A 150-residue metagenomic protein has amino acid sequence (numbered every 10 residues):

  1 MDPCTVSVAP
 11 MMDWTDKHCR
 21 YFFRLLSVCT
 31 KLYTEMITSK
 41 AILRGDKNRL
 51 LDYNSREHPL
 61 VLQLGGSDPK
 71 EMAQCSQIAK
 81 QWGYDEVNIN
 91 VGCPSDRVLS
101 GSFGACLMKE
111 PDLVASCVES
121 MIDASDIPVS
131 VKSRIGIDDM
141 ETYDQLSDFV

Functional and structural regions predicted by a protein language model:
M1, M11-M12, M36, M72 (+3 more regions): Detector for methionine-enriched segments
D2-T5, K40-P59, C93, V98-G101 (+1 more regions): N-terminal small/glycine-rich loop or linker at the start of catalytic domains across soluble metabolic enzymes
A9-M11, E35, Q63-G65, N90-G92 (+1 more regions): A cross-family glycoside hydrolase active-site/sugar-binding cleft signature
M11, D68, P94, F103-C106 (+1 more regions): Gly/Ser/Thr-rich beta-alpha loop segments that engage phosphate groups in nucleotides
M11-D85: Glycine-rich, positively charged N-terminal anion/phosphate-binding segment
Y21, L25-S27, A73-V87, V91-G101 (+1 more regions): Alpha/beta enzyme core
R49-Y53, A105-L107, S147-F149: Short, hinge-like loop/turn segments at secondary-structure boundaries
